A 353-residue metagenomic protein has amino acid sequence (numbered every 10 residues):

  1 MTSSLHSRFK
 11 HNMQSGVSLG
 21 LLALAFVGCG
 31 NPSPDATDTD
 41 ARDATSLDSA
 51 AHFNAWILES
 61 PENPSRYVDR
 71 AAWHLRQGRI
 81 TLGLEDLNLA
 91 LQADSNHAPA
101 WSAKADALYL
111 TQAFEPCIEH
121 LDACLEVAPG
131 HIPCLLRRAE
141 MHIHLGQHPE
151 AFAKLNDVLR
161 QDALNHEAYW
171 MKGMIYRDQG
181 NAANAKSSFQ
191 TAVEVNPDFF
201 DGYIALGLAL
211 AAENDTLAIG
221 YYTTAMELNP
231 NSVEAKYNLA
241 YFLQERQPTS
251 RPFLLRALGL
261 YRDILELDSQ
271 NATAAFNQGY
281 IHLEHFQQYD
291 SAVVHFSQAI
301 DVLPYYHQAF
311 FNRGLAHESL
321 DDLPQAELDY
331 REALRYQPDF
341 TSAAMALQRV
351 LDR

Functional and structural regions predicted by a protein language model:
C29-N88, Q92, L110, L347 (+1 more regions): N-terminal leader/linker segments that initiate helical-solenoid repeat arrays
P34-T37, L255, S319, P324-R353: Terminal, low-structured helical/coil segments at or just beyond the last alpha-helical repeat
D43-H52, G78-L89, T111-A123, L145-D157 (+5 more regions): Structural signature of tandem alpha-helical TPR/SEL1-like repeats, specifically the intra-repeat loop/turn
P64-S65, A98-P99, I132-P133, H166-E167 (+5 more regions): Helix-start (N-cap) detector for alpha-helical repeat units in TPR-like alpha-solenoids, especially tetratricopeptide
A72, D106, E140, M174 (+5 more regions): Residue-level recognition of tetratricopeptide repeat
L75, S102, Y109, L136 (+9 more regions): Position-specific recognition of the canonical hydrophobic site in helix A of tetratricopeptide repeat
